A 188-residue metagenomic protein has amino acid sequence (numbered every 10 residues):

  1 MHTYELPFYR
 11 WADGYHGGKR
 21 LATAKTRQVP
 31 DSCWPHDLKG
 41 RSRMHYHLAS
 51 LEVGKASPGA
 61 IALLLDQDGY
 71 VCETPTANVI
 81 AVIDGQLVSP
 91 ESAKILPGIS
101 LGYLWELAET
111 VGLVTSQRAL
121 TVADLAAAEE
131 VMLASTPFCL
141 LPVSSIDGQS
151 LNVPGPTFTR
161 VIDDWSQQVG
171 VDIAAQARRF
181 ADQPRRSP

Functional and structural regions predicted by a protein language model:
M1-P188: Helix-start/capping segments and mature chain N-termini
